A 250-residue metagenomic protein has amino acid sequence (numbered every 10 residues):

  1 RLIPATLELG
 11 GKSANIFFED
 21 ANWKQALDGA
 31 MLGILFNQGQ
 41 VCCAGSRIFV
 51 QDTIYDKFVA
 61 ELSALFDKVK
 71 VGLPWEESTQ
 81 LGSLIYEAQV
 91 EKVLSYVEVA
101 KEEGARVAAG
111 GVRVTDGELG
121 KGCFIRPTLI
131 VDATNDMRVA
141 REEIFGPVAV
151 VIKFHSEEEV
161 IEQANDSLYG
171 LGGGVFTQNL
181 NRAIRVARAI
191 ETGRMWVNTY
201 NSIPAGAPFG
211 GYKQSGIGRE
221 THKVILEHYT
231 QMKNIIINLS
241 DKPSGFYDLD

Functional and structural regions predicted by a protein language model:
R1-T134, V197, S244-L249: ALDH superfamily catalytic-core signature
I16, K70, G120-D250: Conserved C-terminal structural/oligomerization subdomain of aldehyde/semialdehyde dehydrogenase
